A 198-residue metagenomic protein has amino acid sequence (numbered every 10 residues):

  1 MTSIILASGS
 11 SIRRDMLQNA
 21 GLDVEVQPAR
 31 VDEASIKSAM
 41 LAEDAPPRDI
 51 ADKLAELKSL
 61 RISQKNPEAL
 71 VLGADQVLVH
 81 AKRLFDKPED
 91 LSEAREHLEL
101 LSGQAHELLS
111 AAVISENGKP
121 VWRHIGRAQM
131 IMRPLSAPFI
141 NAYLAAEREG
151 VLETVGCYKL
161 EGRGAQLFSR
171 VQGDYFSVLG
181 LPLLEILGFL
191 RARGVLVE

Functional and structural regions predicted by a protein language model:
M1-L70, P138, A145, L184 (+1 more regions): N-terminal polybasic phosphate/anion-binding patch
D15, R83, E149-G150: Non-catalytic structural scaffold of enzyme domains
L17, A55, D75, A94 (+2 more regions): Residue-level signal for inorganic ion chemistry
D23-A34, V113-K119, E153-A165: Mobile beta-alpha loop/short-helix "lid" or hinge segments that flank ligand
Q76-H106, M132-P134: Active-site-adjacent loop/tail segments of enzyme domains
V79, V113-E116, R133, R170: Short beta-strand-to-turn element immediately C-terminal to the catalytic PLP-Schiff-base lysine in fold type I
H97-E99, S110-R123, R127-A128: Anionic-ligand binding region
R123-V197: Active-site oxyanion/phosphate-handling segment shared across diverse enzymes
